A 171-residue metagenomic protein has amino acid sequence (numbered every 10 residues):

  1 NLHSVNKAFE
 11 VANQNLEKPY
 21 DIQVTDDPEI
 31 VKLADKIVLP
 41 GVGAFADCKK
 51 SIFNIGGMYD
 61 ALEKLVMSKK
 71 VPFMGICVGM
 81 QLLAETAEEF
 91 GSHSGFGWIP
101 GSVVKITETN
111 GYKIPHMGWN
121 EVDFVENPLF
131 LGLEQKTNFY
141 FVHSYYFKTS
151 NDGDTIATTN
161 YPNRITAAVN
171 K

Functional and structural regions predicted by a protein language model:
N1-F73, V78, S102-V104, G153 (+2 more regions): N-terminal beta1-alpha1 cap of cysteine-dependent amidohydrolase-like domains
H3, Q81, G97: Active-site phosphate/pyrophosphate-handling residues
L33-A34, S68-K69, I99, V125 (+2 more regions): Structured helix-beta-strand junction loops
P40-V42, M74, V78, F90 (+4 more regions): Short glycine-rich loop/turn motifs that provide flexible caps or phosphate-binding loops at active sites
A44-D47, Q81-G91: A short secondary-structure junction motif
G57-D60, E85-N160: Pocket-forming structural segment of enzyme catalytic cores
T166-N170: Short, surface-exposed beta-strand/loop micro-motifs that present aromatic residues
